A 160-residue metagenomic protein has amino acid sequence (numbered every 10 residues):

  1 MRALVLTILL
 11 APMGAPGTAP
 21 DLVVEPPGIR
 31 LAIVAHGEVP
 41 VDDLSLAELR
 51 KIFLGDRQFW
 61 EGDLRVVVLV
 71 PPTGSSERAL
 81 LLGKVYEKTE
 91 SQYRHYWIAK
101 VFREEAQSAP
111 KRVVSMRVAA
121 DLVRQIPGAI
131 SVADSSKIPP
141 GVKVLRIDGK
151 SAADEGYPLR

Functional and structural regions predicted by a protein language model:
M1-A3, P140: Generic structural signal for short, solvent-exposed loop/turn connectors between secondary structure elements
A3-P12: Sec-dependent N-terminal signal peptides
M13-G17: C-terminal segment of classical bacterial N-terminal signal peptides
P20-R160: Exported/periplasmic ABC-transporter solute-binding proteins
